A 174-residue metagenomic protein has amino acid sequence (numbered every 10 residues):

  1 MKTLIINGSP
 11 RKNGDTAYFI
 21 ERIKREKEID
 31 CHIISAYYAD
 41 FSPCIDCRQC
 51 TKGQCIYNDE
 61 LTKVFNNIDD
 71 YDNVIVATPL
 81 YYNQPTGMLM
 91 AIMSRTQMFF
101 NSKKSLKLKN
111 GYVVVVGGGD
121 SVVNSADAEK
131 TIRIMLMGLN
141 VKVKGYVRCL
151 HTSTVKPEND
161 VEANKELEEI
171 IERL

Functional and structural regions predicted by a protein language model:
M1-S102, M137, R148, K156-L174: N-terminal beta1-alpha1-beta2 submodule of the flavodoxin-like/Rossmannoid cofactor-binding fold
S105-Y146: Short, glycine-/small-residue-rich phosphate/pyrophosphate-handling segment
V115-V116, H151-P157: A short acidic, helix-capping loop that chelates divalent metal ions and anchors anionic groups
